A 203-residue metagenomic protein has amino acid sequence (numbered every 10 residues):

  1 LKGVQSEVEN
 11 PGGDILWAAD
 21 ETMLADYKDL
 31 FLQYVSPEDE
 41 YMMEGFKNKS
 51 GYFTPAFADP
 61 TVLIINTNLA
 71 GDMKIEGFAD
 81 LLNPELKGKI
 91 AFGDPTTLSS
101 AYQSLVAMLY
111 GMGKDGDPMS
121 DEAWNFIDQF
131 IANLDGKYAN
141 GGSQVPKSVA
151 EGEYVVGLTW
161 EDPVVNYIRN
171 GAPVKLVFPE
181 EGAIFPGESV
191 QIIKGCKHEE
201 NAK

Functional and structural regions predicted by a protein language model:
L1-Q5, P11-E153: Extracytoplasmic ligand-binding site segments that recognize negatively charged/polar headgroups
V8, D94-T97, E181, K194-C196: Structured beta->alpha junctions
T22-Y27, A150, V155-P173: A ligand-binding cleft/hinge motif common to bilobed small-molecule-binding domains
M23, S100, P163, H198-N201: Short phosphate-engaging motifs
E44-G45, D59, W124-I131, Y138-A139 (+1 more regions): Periplasmic-binding protein-like
G77-E85, E188-K203: Bilobed periplasmic-binding protein/Venus flytrap-like ligand-binding cleft at the lobe interface of extracytoplasmic
Q144-P146, D162-N166, E181-I184: Short, catalytically relevant binding-site loops at active-site mouths
